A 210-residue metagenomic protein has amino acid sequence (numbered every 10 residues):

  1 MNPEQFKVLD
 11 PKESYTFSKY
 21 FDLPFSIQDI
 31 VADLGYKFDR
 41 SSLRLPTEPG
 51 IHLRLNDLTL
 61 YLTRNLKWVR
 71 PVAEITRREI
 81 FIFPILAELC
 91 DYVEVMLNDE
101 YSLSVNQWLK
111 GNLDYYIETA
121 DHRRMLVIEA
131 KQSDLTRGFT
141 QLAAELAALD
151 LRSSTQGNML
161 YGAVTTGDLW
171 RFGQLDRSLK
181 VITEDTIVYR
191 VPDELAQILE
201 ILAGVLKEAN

Functional and structural regions predicted by a protein language model:
N2-Y161, L169-N210: A short, conserved, highly charged catalytic patch centered on acidic carboxylates
